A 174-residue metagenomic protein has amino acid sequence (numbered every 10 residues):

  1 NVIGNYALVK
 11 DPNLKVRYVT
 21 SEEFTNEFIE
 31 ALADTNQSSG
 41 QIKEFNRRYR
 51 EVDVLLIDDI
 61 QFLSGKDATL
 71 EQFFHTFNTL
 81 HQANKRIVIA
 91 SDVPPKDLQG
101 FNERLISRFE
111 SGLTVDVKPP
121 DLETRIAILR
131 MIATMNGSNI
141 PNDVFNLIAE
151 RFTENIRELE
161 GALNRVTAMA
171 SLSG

Functional and structural regions predicted by a protein language model:
L8-V54, S64-D67: Short glycine-rich substrate-engagement loop in P-loop NTPases that contacts/grips substrate
Y18-V19, L56-D58, R86-D92: Structural recognition of the conserved hydrophobic beta-strand(s) that form the central parallel beta-sheet of P-loop
A31-A33, Q37, V93-S111: Short regulatory helix/loop adjacent to the ATP-binding pocket of P-loop NTPases
Q61-F74, L98-F101: Conserved ATPase-coupling elements of RecA-like P-loop NTPase cores
H75-T76, L80-N102: Sensor-1/coupling segment of RecA-like P-loop NTPase cores
V93, G112, T124-N139, M169: Conserved AAA+ ATPase "sensor/coupling" helix adjacent to the nucleotide-binding pocket
D97-Q99, G112-T124: Conserved AAA+ ATPase "SRH/arginine-finger" region at the nucleotide-binding site
R130-M135, D143-R151, R157-L172: C-terminal helical "lid" of AAA+/P-loop NTPase domains
